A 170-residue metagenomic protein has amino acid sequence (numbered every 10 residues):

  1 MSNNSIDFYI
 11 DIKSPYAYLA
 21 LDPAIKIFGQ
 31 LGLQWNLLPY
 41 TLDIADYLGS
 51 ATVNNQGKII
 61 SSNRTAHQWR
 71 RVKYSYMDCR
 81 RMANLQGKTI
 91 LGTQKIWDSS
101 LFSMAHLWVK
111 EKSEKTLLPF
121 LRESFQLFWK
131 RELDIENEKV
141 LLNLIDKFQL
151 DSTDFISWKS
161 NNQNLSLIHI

Functional and structural regions predicted by a protein language model:
S2-P23: Local sequence-structure signature of Cys/Sec-based thiol-disulfide redox active-site neighborhoods
D11-K13, Q94, F155-N161: Conserved strand-turn element in the central/C-terminal portion of the radical SAM core barrel that lines
K13-Y16, Q68-R71, N164-L165: Residue-level preference for long, well-ordered alpha-helices that form the structural scaffold of enzyme catalytic
L19-F128: Structural alpha/beta surface segment adjacent to cysteine/selenocysteine redox centers across thiol/disulfide enzymes
S99-E111, L150-L165: Short flexible/disordered coil segments
L118-N161: Conserved acidic, metal-coordinating active-site core of Asp-based, Mg2+-dependent phosphoryl-transfer enzymes
I168-I170: Conserved small/polar residues in nucleotide/adenosyl-binding loops
